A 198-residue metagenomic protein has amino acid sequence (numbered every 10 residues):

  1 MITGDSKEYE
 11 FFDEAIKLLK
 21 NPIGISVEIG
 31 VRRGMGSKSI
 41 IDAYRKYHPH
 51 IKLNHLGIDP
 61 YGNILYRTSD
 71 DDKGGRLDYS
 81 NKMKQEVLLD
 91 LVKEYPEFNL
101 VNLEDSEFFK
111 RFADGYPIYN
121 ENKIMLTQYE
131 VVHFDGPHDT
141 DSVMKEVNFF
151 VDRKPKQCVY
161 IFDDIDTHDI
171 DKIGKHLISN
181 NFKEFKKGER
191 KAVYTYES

Functional and structural regions predicted by a protein language model:
T3, Y9-S198: S-adenosylmethionine/decaboxylated-SAM
